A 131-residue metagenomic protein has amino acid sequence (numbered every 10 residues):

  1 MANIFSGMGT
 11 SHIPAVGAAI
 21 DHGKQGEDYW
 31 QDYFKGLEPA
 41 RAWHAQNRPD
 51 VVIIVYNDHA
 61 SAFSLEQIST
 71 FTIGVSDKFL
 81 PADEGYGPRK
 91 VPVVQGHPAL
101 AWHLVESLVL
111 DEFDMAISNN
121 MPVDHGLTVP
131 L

Functional and structural regions predicted by a protein language model:
M1-L131: Soluble secreted/lumenal catalytic domains with histidine-centered metal-binding or acid-base catalytic motifs
